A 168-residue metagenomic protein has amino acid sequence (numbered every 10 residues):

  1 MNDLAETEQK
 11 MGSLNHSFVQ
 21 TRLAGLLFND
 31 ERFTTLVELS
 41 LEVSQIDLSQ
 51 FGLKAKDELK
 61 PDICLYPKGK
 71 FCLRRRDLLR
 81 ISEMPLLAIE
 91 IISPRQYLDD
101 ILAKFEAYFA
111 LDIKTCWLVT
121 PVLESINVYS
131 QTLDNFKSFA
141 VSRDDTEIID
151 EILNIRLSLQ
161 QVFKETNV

Functional and structural regions predicted by a protein language model:
M1-V168: Gly/Pro/Ser/Thr-rich low-complexity, intrinsically disordered segments predominantly at protein N-termini
